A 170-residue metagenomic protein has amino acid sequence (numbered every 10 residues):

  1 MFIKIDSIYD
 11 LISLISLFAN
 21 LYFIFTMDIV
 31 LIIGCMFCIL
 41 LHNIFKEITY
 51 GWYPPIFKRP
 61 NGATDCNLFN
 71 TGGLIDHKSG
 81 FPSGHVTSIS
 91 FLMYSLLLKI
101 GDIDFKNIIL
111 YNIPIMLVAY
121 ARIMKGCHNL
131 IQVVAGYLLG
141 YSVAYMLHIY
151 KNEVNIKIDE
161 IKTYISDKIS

Functional and structural regions predicted by a protein language model:
M1-F81, V86-R122: Hydrophobic alpha-helical bundle signature of multipass membrane enzymes
G51-P60, L117-H148: Interfacial helix-loop-helix junctions of multi-pass membrane proteins
D76-G84, I131-V134, K151-K157: Short, Lys/Arg-enriched charge-dense amphipathic segments
S142-S170: C-terminal membrane module of polytopic membrane proteins
